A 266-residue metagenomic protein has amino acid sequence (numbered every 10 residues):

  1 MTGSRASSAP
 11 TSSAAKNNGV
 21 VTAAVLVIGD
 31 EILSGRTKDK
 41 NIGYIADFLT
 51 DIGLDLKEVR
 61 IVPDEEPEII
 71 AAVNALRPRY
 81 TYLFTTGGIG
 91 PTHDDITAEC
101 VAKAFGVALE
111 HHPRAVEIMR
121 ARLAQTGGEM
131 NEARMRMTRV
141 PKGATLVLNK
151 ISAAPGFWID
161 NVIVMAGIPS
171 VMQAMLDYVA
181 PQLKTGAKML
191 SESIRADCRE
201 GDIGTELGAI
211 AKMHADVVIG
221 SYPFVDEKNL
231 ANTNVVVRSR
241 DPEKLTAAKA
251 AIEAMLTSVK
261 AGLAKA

Functional and structural regions predicted by a protein language model:
M1-S4, S12-S13: C-terminal catalytic/motor cores of large multi-domain enzyme assemblies
V20-V59, P63-D64, T246, A250: Glycine-rich phosphate/diphosphate-binding loop of Rossmann-like nucleotide-binding domains
I28-D30, T85-H93, A166-G167, Y222 (+1 more regions): Glycine-rich beta-strand-to-loop/alpha-helix junction loops that act as flexible
G43-I96, A102-K103, A124: N-terminal small/polar loop signature for handling phosphorylated ligands or for N-terminal nucleophile
E68-A71, D95-G186: Proline/glycine-rich low-complexity loops and linkers
N161-M255: An accessory alpha-helical subdomain
M255-A266: Conserved short beta-strand edge segments in small beta-sheet-based binding/regulatory domains
